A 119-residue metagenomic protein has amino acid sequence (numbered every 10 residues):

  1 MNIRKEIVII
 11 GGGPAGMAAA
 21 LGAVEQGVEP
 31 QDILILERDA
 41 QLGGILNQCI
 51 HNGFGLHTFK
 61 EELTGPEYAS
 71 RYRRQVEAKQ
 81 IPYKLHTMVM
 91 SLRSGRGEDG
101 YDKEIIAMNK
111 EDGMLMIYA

Functional and structural regions predicted by a protein language model:
N2: Phosphate-binding P-loop
K5-R71, Q75: Beta1-alpha1 glycine-rich phosphate/pyrophosphate-binding loop at the start of Rossmann-like nucleotide-binding domains
T64-A119: Feature captures the FAD/FMN-dependent oxidoreductase FAD-binding
